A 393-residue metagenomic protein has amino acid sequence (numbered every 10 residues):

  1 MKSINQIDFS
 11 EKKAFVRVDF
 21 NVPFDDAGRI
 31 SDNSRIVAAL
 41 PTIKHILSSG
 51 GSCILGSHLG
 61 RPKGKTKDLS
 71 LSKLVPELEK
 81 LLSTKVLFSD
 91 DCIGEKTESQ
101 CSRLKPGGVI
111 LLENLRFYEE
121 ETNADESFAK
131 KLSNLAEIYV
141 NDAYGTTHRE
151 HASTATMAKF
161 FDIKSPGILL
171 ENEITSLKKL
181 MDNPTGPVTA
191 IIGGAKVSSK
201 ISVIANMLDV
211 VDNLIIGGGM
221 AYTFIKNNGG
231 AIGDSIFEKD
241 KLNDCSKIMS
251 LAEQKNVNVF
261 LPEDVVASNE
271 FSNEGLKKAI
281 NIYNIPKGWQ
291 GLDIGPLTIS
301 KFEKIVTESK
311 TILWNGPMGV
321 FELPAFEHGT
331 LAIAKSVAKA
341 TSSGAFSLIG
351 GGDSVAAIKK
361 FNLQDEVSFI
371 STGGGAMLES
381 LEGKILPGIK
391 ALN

Functional and structural regions predicted by a protein language model:
M1-N393: Active-site loop-to-helix "anion-binding N-cap" substructures in soluble metabolic enzymes
